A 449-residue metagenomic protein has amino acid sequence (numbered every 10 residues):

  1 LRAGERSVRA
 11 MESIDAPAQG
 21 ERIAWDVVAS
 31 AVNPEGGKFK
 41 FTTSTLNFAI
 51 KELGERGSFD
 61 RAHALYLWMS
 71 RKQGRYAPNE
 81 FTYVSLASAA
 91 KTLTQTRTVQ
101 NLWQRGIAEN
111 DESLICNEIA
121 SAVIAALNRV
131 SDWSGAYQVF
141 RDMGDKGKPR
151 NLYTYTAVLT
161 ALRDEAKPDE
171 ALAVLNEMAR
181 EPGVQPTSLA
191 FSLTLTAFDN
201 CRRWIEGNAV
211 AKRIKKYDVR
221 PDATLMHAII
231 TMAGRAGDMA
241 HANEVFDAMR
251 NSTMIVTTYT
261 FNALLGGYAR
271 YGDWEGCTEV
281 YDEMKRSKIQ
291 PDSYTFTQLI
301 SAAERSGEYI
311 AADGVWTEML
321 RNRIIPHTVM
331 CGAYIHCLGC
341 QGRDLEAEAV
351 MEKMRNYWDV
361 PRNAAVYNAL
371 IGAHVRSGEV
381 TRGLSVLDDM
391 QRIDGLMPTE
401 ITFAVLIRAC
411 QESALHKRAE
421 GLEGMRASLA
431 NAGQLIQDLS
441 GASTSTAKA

Functional and structural regions predicted by a protein language model:
A3-G4, T42-N47, K51, A62 (+30 more regions): Pentatricopeptide repeat
M11, A31, E35, M69 (+11 more regions): Methionine-biased hydrophobic packing positions in alpha-helices, especially within tandem helical repeat solenoids
S13-D26, E55-R61, K91-V99, S131-W133 (+2 more regions): Helix-turn-helix repeat elements of alpha-solenoid scaffolds
V27, L65, L102, V139 (+8 more regions): Alpha-helical solenoid repeat scaffolds, predominantly canonical TPR units
K38, Q73-R75, N110-S113, S131 (+12 more regions): Inter-helix linker motif
G54, K91, N128, L162-R163 (+7 more regions): Non-globular disordered terminal and juxtamembrane segments underlying protein topogenesis/assembly
D389-I393, Q411, E420-Q434: TPR/TPR-like (Sel1-like) alpha-helical repeat modules
